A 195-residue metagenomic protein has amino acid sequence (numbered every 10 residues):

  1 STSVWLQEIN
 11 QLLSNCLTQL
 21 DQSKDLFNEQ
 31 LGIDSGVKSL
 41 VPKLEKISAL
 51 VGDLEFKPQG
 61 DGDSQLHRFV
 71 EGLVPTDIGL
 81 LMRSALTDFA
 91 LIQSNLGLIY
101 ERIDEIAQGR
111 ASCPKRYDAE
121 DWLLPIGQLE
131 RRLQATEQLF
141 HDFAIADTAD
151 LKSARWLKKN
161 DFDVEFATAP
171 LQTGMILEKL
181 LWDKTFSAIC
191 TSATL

Functional and structural regions predicted by a protein language model:
S1-L195: Conserved coupling segment at the C-terminus of the helicase ATP-binding
